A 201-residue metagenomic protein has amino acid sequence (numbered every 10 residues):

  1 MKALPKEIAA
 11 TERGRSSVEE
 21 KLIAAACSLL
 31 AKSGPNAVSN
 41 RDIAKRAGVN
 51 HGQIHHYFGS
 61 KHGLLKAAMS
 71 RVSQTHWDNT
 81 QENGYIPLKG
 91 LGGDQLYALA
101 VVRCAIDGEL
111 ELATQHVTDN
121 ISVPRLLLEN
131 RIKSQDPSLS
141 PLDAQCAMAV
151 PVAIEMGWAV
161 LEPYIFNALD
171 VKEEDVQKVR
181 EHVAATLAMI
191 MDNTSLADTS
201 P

Functional and structural regions predicted by a protein language model:
M1-K6, S122-S134, V160-P201: C-terminal peripheral helix-coil segments that are non-catalytic and often amphipathic
A3-E12, E82-I86: Short, Lys/Arg-enriched N-terminal segment that forms or immediately precedes the first helix of a structured domain
S17-K21, A25-G63, A67: Helix-turn-helix
A67, Q74-I106, A144-M148: Hydrophobic alpha-helical connector segments
W77, L110-D136, L142-C146, E181: Amphipathic alpha-helical packing segments from all-alpha helical-bundle domains
G92-E129, P163-I165: Amphipathic alpha-helical segments used for helix-helix packing
V150-W158: Outer-membrane beta-barrel translocator/channel fold
